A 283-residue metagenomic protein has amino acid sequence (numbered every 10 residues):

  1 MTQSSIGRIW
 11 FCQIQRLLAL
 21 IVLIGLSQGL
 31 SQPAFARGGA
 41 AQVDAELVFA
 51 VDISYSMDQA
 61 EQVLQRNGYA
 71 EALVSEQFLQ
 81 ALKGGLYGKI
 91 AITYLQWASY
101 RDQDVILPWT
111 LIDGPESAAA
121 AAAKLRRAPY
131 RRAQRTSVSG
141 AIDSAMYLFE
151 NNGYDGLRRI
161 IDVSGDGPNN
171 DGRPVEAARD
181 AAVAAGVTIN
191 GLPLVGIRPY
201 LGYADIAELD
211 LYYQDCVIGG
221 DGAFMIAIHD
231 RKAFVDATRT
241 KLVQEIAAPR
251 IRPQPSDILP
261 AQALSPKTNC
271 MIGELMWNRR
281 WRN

Functional and structural regions predicted by a protein language model:
T2-A19: Bacterial N-terminal signal peptides that target proteins for export
R16-G29: Bacterial N-terminal signal peptides
A41-P108, I142-A145, I160-S164: Von Willebrand factor
D52-I53, A145, L157-D171, A178 (+2 more regions): DG-centered beta-turn motif at the end of beta-strands
L82, G167-D215: VWA/integrin I-like adhesion module and closely mimicked acidic/polar interface patches used
G85-K124, L201-D215: Short beta-strand-loop
D102-D104, S117-R159, G191-L201, E208 (+1 more regions): Von Willebrand factor
L194-R252: Von Willebrand factor A/integrin I-like adhesion domains
